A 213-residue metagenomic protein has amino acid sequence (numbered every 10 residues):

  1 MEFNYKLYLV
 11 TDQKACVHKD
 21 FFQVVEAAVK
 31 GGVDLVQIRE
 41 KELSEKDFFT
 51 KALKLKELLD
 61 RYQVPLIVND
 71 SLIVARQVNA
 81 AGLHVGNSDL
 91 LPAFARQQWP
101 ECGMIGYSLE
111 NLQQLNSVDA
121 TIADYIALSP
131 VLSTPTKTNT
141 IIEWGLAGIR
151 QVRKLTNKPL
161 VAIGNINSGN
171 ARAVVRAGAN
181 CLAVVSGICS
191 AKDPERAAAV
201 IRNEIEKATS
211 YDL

Functional and structural regions predicted by a protein language model:
M1-L90, Q97-Y125, I141-W144, Q151-L160 (+3 more regions): Conserved N-terminal beta1-alpha1 strand-loop-helix module at the mouth
A75, L132-T138: A short acidic, helix-capping loop that chelates divalent metal ions and anchors anionic groups
N180-V184: Acidic, Mg2+-coordinating phosphoryl-transfer loop and its flanking beta/alpha structural elements, shared across
